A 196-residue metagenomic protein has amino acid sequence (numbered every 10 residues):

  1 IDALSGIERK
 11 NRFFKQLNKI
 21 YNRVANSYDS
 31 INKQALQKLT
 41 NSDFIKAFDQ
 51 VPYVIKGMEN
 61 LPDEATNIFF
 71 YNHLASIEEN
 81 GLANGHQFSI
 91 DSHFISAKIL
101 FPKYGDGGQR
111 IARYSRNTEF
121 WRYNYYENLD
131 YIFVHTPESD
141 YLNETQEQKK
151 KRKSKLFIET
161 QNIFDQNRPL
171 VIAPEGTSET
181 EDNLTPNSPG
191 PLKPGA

Functional and structural regions predicted by a protein language model:
I1-S42, K103, Y125, Y141 (+2 more regions): Basic, amphipathic N-terminal segments that precede the first structured/catalytic domain
K38-A196: Soluble catalytic domains of membrane acyltransferases
